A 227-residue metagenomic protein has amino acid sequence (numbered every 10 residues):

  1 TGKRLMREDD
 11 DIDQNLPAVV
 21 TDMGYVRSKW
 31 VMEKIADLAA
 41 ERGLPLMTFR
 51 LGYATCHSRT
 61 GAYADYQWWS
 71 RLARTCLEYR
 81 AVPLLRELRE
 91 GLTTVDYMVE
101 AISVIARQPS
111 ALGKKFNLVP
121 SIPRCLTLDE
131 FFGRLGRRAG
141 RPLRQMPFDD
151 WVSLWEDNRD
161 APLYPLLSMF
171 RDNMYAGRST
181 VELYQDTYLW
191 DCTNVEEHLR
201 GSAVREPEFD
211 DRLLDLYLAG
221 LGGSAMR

Functional and structural regions predicted by a protein language model:
E8-D10, L16-R50: Active-site Tyr-X1-5-Lys
L51-R59, L84-R89, F116-L126, L135-G136: Glycine-rich Rossmann NAD(P)(H)-binding loop
C56-W69, I105-F116: Glycine/proline-rich active-site loop of Rossmann-fold NAD(P)-dependent oxidoreductases
S70-L84: A short C-terminal helix-loop "cap" of Rossmann-like NAD(P)-dependent dehydrogenase/epimerase domains
E90-M98: A conserved structural motif in NAD(P)-dependent oxidoreductases
I105-R178, H198, L221-M226: Mid/C-terminal beta-alpha module of Rossmann-like enzyme folds, strongest in SDR-family dehydrogenases/epimerases
Q185-R227: Amphipathic terminal alpha-helices
